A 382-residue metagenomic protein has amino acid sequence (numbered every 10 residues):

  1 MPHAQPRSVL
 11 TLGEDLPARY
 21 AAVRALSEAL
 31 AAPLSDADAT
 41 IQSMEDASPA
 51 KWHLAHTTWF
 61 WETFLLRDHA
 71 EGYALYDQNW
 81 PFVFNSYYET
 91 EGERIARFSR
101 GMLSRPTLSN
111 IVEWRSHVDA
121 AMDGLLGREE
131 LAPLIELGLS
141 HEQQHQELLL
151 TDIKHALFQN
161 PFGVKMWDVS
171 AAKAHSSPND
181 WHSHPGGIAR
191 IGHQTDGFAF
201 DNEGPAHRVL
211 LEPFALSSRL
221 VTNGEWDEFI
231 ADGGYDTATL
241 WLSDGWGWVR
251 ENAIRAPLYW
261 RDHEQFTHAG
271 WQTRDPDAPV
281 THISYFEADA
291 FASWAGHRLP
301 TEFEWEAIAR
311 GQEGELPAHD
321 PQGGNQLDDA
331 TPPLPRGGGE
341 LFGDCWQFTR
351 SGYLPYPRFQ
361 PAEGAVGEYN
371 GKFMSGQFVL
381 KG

Functional and structural regions predicted by a protein language model:
M1-E14, L66-D119, Q159-A171, E264-T267: Short, helix-capping/interhelical loops that line the mouth of catalytic, cofactor-, or ligand-binding pockets
P2-A39: N-terminal regions that are enriched for targeting/export leaders and immediately downstream pro/stem segments
L10-L16, S104-V112, A132-I135, E212-F214 (+1 more regions): Active-site rim elements
L16-R19, V23-L30, T57, T107-M122 (+3 more regions): Alpha-helical packing segments of well-folded alpha/beta enzyme cores
R24-D36, E89-I95, D119-L126, H263-G270: Active-site-adjacent bridging/hinge elements
A37-E93, G127-A174, S218-L220, D227-E228 (+4 more regions): Short, contiguous alpha-helical
M102-L103, H193-L211: Short, polar loop/linker segments at the starts of domains and inter-domain junctions
G138, E142-Q144, L148, D152 (+3 more regions): Functional-site microenvironments in short loops/helix caps that host divalent-cation chemistry
